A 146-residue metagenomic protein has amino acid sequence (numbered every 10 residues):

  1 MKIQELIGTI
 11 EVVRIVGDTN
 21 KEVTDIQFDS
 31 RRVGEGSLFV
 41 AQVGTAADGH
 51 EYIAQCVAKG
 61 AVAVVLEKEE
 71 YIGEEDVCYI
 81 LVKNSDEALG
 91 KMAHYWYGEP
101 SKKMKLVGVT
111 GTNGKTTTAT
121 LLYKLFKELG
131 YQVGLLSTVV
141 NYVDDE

Functional and structural regions predicted by a protein language model:
M1-K91: N-terminal leader/targeting and accessory segments in enzymes
I7, E87-E146: Phosphate-binding loop of NTP-binding sites
